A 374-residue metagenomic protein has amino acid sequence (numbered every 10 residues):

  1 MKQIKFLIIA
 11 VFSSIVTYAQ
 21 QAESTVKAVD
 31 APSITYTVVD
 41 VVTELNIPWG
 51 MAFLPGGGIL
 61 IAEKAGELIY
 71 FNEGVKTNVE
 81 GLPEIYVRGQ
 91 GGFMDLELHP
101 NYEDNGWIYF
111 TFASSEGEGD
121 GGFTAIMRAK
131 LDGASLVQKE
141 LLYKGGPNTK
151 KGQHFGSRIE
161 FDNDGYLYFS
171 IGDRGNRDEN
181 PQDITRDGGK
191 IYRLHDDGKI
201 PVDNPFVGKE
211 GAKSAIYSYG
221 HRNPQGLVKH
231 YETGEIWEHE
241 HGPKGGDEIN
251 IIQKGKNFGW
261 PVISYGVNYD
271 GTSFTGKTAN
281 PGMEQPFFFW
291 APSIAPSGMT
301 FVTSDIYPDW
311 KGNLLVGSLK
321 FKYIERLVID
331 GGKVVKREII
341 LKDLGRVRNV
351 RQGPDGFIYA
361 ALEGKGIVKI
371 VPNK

Functional and structural regions predicted by a protein language model:
M1-A22: Bacterial Sec-dependent N-terminal signal peptides
Q20-R177, G226-K229, G234-G242, P292-D330 (+1 more regions): Acidic, Gly/Ser/Thr-rich repeat motifs that build Ca2+-stabilized beta-propeller blades
Q20-T37, S135-L136, K199-K209, Y265-G282 (+1 more regions): Blade/loop signatures of beta-propeller domains
V39-V42, K76-P83, S135-K144, G198-F206 (+3 more regions): Beta-propeller fold detector
T124-A134, D183-D197, I251-Q253: Beta-propeller blade signature
Y192, N250-A279: Mobile, glycine-enriched helix-loop/loop "lid" segments at the mouths of ligand-binding/catalytic clefts that gate
L194, K369-K374: Short beta-strand-to-coil "C-cap" segments at the C-terminal boundary of structured domains/repeats, marking
H221, K333-P354: Conserved blade-ending motifs and adjacent loop-strand segments that build the rim/top face of beta-propeller domains
